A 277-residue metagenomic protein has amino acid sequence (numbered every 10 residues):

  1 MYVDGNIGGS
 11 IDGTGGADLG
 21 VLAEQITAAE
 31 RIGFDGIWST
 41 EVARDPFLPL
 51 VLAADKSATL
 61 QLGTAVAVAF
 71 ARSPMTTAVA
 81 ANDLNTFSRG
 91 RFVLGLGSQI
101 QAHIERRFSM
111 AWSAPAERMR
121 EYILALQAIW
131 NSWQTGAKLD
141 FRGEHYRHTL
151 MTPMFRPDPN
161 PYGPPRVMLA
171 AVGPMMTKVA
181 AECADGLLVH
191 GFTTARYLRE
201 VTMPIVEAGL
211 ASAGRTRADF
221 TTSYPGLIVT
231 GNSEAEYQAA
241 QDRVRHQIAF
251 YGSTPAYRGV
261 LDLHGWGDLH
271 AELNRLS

Functional and structural regions predicted by a protein language model:
M1-S277: Active-site-adjacent structural elements that line small-molecule/cofactor binding pockets in enzymes
